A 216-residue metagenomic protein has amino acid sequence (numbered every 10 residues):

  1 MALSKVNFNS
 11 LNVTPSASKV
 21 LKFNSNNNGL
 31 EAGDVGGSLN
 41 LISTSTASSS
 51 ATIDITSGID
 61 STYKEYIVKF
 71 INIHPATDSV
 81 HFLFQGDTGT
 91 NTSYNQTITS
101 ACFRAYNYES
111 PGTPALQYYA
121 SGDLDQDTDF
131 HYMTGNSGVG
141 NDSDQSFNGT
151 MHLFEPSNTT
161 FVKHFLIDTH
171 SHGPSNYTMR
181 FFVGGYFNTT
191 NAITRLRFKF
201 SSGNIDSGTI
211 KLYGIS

Functional and structural regions predicted by a protein language model:
M1-G36: Short, low-complexity N-terminal tether/leader segments at secretion or assembly junctions of large, surface-exposed
N7, K22-N24, D34-S216: Surface-exposed molecular-recognition determinants
